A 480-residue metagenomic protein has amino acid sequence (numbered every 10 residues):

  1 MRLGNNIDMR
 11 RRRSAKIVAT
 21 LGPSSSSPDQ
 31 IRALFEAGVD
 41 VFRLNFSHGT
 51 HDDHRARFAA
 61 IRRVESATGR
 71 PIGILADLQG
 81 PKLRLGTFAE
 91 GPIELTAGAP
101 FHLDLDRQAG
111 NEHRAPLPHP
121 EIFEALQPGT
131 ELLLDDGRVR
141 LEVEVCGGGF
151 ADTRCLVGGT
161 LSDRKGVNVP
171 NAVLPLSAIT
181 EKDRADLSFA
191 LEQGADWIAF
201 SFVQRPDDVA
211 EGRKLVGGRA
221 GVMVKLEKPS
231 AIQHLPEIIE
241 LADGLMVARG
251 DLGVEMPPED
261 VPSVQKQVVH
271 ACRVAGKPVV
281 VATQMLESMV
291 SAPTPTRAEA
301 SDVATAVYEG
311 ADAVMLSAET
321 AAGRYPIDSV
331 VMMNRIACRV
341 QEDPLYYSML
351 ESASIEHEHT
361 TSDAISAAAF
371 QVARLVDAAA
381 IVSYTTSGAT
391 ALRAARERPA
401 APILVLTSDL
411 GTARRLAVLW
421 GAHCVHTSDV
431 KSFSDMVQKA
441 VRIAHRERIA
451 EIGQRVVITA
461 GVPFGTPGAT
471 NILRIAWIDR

Functional and structural regions predicted by a protein language model:
M1-R480: Non-catalytic helical/linker scaffolds that mediate oligomerization, partner binding, and domain coupling around large
